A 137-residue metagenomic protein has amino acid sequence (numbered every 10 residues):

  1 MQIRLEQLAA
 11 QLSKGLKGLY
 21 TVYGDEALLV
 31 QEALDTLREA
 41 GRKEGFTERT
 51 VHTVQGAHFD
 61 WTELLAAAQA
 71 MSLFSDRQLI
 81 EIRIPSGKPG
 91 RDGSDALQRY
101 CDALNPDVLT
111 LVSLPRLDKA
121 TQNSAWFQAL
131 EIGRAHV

Functional and structural regions predicted by a protein language model:
M1-E6, A10-S13, K17-L19, A27-R134: Non-catalytic interfacial helical region
V22: An amphipathic, basic-hydrophobic helix/alpha-beta surface used to engage anionic, phosphate-rich ligands or surfaces
